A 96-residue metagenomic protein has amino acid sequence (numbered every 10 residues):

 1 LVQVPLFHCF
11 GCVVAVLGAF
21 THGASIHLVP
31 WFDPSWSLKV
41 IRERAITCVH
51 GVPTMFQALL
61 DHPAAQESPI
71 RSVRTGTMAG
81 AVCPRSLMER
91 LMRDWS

Functional and structural regions predicted by a protein language model:
L1-V2, T77: Short, well-ordered beta-strand segments
F7-C48, A58, H62: Conserved AMP-binding/adenylation subdomain of ANL enzymes
H22, S72, R93-S96: Short, structured coil segments at secondary-structure junctions
P30-D33, I46-R90: Adenylate-forming
